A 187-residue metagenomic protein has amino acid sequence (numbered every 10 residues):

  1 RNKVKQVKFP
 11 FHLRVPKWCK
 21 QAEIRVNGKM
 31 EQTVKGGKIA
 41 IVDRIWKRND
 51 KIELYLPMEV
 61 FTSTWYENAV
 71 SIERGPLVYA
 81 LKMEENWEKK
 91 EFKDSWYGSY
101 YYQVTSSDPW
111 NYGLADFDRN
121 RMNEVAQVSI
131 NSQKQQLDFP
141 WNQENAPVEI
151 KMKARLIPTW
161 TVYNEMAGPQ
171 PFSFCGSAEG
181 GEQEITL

Functional and structural regions predicted by a protein language model:
R1-N2, K35, Y55-L187: C-terminal beta-rich recognition modules with glycine/proline-rich loops and embedded aromatic residues
N2-V4, R44: Replace "in large, NTP-powered and nucleic-acid-processing enzymes" with "in large, NTP-powered factors and other
Q6-V26: Beta-strand-rich binding/interaction modules
F11, A40, V70: A broad, low-specificity signal marking well-ordered, structured residues that form hydrophobic/aromatic
C19-R44, T62-E67: Solvent-exposed beta-strand/loop surfaces of large extracellular or lumenal domains
W46-R48: Surface-exposed, short loops/turns at beta-strand junctions within beta-sandwich domains
